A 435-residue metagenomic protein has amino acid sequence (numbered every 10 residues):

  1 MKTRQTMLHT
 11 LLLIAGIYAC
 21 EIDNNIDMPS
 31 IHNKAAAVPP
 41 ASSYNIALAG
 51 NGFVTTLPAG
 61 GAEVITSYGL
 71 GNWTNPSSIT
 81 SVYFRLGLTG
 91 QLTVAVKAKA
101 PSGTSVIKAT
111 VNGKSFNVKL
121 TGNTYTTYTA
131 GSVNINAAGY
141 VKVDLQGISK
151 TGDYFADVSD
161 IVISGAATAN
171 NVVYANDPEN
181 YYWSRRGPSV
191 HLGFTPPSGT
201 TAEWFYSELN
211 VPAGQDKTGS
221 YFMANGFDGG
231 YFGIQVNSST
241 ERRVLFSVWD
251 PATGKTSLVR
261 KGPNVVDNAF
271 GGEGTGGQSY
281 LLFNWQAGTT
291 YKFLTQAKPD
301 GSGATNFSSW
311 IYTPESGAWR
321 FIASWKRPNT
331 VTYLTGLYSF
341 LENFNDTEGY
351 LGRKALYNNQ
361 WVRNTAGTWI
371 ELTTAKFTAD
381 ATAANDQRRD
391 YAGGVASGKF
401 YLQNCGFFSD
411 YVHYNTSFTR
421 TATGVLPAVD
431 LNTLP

Functional and structural regions predicted by a protein language model:
K2-L12, G16-S43: Bacterial Sec-dependent N-terminal signal peptides
M28-N284, K292-P299, G303-P435: Extracytoplasmic
